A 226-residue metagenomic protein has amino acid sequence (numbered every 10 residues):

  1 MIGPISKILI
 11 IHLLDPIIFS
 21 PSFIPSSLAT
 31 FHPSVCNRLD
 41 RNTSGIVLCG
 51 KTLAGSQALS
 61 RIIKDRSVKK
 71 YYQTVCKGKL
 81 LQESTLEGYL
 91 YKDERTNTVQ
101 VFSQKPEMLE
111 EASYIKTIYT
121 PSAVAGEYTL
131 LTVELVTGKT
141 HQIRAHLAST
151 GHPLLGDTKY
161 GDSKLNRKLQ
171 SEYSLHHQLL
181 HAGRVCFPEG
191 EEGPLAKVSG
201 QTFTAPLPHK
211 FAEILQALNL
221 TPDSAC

Functional and structural regions predicted by a protein language model:
M1-C226: RNA pseudouridine synthases
